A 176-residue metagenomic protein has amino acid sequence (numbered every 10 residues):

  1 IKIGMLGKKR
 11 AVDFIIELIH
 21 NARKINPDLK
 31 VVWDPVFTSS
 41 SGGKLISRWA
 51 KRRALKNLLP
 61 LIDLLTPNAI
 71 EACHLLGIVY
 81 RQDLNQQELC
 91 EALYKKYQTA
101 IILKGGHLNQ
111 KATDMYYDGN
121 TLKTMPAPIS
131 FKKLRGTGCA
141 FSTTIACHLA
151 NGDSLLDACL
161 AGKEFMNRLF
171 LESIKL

Functional and structural regions predicted by a protein language model:
K2-N57: Glycine/small-residue-rich loop that forms an oxyanion/phosphate-binding "nest" at active or ligand-binding sites
G7, F37, E71, H107 (+1 more regions): Active-site-proximal loop/turn and secondary-structure-junction residues that shape catalytic pockets, frequently
R48-L122: Conserved phosphate/ATP/ADP-binding segment of small-molecule kinases
C73-H74, F131-L155: Short, small-residue alpha-helix embedded
E88-L93, L122-F141: Gly/Ser/Thr-rich active-site loops/lids in small-molecule metabolic enzymes that frequently grip phosphoryl groups
L122-T124, H148-G162: Phosphate-handling active-site elements
L156-L176: Charged C-terminal helix
